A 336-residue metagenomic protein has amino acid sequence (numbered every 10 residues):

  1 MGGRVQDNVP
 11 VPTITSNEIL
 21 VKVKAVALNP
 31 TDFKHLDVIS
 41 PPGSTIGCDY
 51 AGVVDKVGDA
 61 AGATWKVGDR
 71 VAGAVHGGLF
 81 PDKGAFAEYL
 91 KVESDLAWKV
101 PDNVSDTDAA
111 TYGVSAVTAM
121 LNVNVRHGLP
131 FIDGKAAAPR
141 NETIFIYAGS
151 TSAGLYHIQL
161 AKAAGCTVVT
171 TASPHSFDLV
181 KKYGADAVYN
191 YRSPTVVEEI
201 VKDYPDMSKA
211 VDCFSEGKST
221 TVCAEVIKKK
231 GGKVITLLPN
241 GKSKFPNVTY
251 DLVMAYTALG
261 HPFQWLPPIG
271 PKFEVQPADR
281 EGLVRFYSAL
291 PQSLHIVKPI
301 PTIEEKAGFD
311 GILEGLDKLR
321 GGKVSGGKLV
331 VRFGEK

Functional and structural regions predicted by a protein language model:
M1-T15, K22-V57, G62-K336: Terminal helix/beta-alpha structural elements that buttress the NAD(P)+-binding lobe
